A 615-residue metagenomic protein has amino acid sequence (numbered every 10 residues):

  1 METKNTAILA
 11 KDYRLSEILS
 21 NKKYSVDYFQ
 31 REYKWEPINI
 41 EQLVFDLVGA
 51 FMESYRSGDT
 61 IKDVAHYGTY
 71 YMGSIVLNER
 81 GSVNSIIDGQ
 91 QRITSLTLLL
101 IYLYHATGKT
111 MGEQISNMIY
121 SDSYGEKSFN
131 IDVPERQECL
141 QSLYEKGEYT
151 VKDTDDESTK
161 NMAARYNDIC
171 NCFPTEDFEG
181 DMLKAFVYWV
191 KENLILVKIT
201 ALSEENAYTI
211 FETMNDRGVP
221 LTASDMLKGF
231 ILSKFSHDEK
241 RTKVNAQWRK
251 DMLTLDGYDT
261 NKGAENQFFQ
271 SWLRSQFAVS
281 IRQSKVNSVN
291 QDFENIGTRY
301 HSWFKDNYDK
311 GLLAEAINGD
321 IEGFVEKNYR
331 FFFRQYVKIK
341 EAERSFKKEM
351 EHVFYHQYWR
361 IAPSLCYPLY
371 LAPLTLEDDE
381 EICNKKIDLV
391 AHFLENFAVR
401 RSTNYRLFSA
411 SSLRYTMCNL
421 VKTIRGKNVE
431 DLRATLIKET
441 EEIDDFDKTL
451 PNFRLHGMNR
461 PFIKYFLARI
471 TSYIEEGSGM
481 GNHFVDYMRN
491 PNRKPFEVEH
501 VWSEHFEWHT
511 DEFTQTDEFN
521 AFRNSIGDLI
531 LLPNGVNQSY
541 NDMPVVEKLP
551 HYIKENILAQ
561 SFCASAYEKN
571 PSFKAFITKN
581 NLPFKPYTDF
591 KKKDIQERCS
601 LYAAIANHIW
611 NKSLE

Functional and structural regions predicted by a protein language model:
E2-Q291, P550-H551, E555, F562-A566 (+2 more regions): Glycine- and hydrophobic-rich flexible loops that cap the catalytic core of alpha/beta enzyme folds
M52-S82, G426-A566, R598, A603: Betabetaalpha-Me/HNH-type nuclease active-site subdomain
Y67-G68, S85-R92, F186-K191, I199-N206 (+8 more regions): Secondary-structure capping and boundary motifs in well-ordered enzyme cores
R80, Q90, A201, Y300 (+3 more regions): Residues immediately flanking
S95, D216-K250, Q276-A278, C366 (+3 more regions): C-terminal, active-site-flanking charged/polar segments
T97-L100, F211, Y367-L374, I530 (+1 more regions): Short, amphipathic alpha-helical segments that act as regulatory/interfacial helices in nucleotide-processing proteins
A106-T110, G218, T375-K385, S472-G481: Short helix-capping/linker segments at secondary-structure and domain boundaries
S224-L227, S233-K234, D238-T471, E568 (+1 more regions): A cross-family structural signal marking well-folded subdomains
